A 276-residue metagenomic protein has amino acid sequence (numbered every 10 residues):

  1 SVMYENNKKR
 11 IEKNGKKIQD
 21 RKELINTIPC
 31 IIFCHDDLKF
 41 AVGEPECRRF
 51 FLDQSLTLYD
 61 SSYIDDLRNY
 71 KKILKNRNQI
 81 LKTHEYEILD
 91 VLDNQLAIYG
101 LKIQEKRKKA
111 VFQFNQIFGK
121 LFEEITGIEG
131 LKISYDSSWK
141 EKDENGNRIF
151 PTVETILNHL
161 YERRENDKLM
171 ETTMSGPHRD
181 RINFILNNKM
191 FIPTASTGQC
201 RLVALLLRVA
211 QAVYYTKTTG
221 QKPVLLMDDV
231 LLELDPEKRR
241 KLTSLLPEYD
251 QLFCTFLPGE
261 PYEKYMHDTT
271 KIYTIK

Functional and structural regions predicted by a protein language model:
S1-C47, D53-Y63, G119-K120, Y161-E165: Nucleotide-state sensing region of NTPase/ATPase domains
N7-N14, I182-N188, I272: Short polybasic amphipathic segments
C30-I32, L252, I272-T274: Conserved beta-strand scaffold positions in the cores of enzyme catalytic domains, especially in NTP/NDP-utilizing
L52, Y59-K109: Long, non-coiled-coil amphipathic alpha-helical linker/lever segments that couple catalytic cores to other domains
E87-V224, E233, E237, K241-S244 (+2 more regions): Conserved NTPase motor "head" modules and their coupling/switch loops across ABC/AAA+ ATPases, GTPases, and GHKL ATPases
D228-V230: Walker B catalytic acidic pair
T255-P258: H-loop/switch region of ABC-family ATPase nucleotide-binding domains
Y265-K276: A short helix-turn-beta junction within AAA+ P-loop NTPase domains corresponding to the substrate/partner-engaging
